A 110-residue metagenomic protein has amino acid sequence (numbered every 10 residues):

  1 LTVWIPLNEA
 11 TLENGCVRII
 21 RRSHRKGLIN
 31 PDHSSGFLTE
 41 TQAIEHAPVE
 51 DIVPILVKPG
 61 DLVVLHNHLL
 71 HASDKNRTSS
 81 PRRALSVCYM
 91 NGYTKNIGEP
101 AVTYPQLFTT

Functional and structural regions predicted by a protein language model:
P6: Binding-interface segments
A10-L70, T94: Double-stranded beta-helix
H33, L62-V64, L69-T110: Non-heme Fe(II)/2-oxoglutarate
